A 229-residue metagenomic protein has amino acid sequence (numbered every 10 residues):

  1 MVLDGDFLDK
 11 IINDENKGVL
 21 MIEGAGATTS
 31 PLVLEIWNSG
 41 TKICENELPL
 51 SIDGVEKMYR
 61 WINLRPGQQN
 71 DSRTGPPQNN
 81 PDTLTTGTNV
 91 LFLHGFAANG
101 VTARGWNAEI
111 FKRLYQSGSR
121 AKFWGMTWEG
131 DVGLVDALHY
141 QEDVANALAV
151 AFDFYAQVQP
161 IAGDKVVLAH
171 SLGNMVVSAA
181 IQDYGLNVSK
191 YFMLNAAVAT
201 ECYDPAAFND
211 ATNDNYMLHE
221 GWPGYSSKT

Functional and structural regions predicted by a protein language model:
M1-K57: Beta-strand-enriched, solvent-exposed domains that form extended recognition/catalytic surfaces
E15-G18, G75-P77, V150-Q157: Well-ordered alpha-helical segments embedded in enzymatic catalytic cores
S30-L32, T88-N89, S189: Residue-level detector of short, conserved catalytic/binding motifs and their immediate flanks
S39-D82: Short beta-strand elements
N79-L84, T127-G130: Substrate-binding/charge-relay-adjacent region of secreted/lumenal peptidase catalytic domains
L84-T85, G118: A generic fold-level signal
G87-G95: Short beta-strand element of the alpha/beta-hydrolase
F96, G100-T229: Serine-dependent carboxylesterase/thioesterase catalytic core of lipase-like alpha/beta-hydrolase/SGNH enzymes
